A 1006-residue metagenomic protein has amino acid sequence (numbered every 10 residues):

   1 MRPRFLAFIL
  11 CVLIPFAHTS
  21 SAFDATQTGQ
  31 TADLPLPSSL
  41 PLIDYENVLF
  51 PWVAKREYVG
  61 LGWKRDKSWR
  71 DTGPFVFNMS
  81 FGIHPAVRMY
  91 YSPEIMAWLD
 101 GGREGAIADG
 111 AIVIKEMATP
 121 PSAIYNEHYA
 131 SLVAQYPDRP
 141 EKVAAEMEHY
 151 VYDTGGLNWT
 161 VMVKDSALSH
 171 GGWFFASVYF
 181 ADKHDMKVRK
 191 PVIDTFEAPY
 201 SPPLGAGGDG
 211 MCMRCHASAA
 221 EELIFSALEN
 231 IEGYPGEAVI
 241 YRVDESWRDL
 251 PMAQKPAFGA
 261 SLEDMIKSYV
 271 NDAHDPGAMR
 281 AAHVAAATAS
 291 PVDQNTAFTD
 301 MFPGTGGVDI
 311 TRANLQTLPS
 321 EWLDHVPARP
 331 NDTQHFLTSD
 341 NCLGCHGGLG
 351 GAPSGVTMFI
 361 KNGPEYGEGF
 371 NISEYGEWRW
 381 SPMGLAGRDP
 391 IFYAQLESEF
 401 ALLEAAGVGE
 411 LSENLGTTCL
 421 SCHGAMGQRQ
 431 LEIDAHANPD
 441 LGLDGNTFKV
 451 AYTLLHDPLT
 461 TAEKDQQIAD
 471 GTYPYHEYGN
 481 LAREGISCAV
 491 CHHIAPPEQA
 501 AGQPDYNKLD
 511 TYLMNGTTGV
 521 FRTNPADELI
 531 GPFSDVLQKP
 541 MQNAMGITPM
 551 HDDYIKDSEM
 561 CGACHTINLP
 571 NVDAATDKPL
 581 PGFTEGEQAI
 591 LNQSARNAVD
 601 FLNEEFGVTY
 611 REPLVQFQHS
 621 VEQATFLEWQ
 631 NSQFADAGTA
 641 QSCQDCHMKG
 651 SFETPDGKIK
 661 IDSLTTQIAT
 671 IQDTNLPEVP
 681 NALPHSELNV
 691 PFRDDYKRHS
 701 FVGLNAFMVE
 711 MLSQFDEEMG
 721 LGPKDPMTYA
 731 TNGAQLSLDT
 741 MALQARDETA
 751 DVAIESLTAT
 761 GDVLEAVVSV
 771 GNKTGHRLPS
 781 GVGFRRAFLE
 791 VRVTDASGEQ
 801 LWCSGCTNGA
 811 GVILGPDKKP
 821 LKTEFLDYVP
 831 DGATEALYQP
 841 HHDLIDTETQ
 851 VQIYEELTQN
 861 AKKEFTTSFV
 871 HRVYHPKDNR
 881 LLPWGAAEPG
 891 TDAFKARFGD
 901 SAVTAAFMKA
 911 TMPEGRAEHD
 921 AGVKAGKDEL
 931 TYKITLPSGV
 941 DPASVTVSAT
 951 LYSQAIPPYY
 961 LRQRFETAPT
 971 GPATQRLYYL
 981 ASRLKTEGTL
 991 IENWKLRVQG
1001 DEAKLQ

Functional and structural regions predicted by a protein language model:
M1-L6: Bacterial N-terminal signal peptides that target proteins for export
A7, A108, T154-G155, L168 (+2 more regions): A generic structural signal for short, non-catalytic loop/turn and secondary-structure boundary residues
A7-F16: Bacterial N-terminal signal peptides
I14, V113-K115: Short, hydrophobic/proline-enriched secondary-structure or compact coil segments at domain edges
H18-A22: Sec/Tat signal peptide C-region and signal peptidase I cleavage site
F23-A108, H325-A328, H335-L337, N341: General detector of N-terminal leader/presequence modules that precede the first folded domain
F23-T26, K115-E678, H685-E687: Sequence context surrounding c-type heme c attachment/ligation sites in exported
R65-V113, A144-E146, Q630-D645, K649-Q1006: Short, conserved sequence motifs used for protein processing/export or organelle targeting and for catalysis
